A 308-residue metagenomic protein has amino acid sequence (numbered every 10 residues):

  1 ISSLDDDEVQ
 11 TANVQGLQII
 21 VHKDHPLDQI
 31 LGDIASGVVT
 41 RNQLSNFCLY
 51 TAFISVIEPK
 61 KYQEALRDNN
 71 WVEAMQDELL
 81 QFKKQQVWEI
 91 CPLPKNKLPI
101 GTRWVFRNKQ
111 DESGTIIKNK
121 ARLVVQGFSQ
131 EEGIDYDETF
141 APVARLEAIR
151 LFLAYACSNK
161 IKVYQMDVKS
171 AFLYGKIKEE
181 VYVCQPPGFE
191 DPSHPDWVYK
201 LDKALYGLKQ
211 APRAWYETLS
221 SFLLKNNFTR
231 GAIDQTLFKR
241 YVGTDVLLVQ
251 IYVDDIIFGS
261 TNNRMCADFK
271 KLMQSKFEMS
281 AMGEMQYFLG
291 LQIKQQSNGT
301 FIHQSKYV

Functional and structural regions predicted by a protein language model:
I1-G101, K120, V124, E138 (+6 more regions): Short, conserved interaction/coordination micro-motifs, predominantly in nucleic-acid/chromatin-associated proteins
D24, I30-L31, Y62, M75 (+16 more regions): Mobile genetic element proteins and their domesticated derivatives, centered on retroelements and DNA transposons
D28-P59, N108-I134, V143, K169-Y199 (+3 more regions): Reverse-transcriptase-like RNA-dependent polymerase core
E73-L151, K169-L173, G231-Y252: Conserved beta-strand/loop block within the catalytic cores of divalent metal-dependent phospho-transfer/hydrolysis
K109, L173-C184, K209, R240-K276 (+1 more regions): Catalytic palm subdomain of template-directed nucleic-acid polymerases, centered on the conserved carboxylate motif
G127, F140-Q165, K169-F172, K176 (+4 more regions): Conserved pre-motif C helix in the palm subdomain of viral-like polymerases
N227, Q274-A281: A common structural junction motif
